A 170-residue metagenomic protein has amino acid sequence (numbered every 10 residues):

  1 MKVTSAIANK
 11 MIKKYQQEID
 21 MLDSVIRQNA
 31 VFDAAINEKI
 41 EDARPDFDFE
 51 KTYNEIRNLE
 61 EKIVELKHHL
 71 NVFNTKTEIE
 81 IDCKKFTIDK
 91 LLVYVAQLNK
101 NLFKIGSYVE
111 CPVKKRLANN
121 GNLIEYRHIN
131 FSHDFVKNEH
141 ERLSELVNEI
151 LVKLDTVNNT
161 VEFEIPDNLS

Functional and structural regions predicted by a protein language model:
M1-S170: Structural preference for solvent-exposed beta-strand-turn elements and adjacent flexible terminal/loop segments within
